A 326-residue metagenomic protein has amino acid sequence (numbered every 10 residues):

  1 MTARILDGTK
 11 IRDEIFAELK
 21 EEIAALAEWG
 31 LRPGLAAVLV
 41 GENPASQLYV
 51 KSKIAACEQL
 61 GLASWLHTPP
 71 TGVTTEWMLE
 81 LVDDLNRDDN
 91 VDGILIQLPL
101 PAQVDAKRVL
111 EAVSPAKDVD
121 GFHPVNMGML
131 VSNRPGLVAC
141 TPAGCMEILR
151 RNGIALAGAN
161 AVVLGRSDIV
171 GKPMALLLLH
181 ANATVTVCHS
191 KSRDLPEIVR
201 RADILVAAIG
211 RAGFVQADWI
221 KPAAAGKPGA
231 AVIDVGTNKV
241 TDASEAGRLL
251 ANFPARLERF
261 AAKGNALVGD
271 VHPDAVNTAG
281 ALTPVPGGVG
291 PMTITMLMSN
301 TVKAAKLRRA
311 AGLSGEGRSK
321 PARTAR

Functional and structural regions predicted by a protein language model:
M1-I11, V104-R108: Helix-enriched interaction subdomains in cytosolic or periplasmic regions, typified by TIR/SEFIR signaling/NADase cores
T2, T9, I15-E21, A25 (+4 more regions): Adenosine-phosphate binding glycine-rich loop
E28-R32, A155-L156: Short, flexible coil/linker segments at domain boundaries that flank nucleotide/cofactor-interacting
L35, C57-G72, V185-V187: Short beta-strand elements in bilobed, periplasmic/extracellular small-molecule ligand-binding domains
V40-A55, P135-F253, K263-P273: Glycine-rich phosphate/diphosphate-binding loop of Rossmann-like nucleotide-binding domains
W77-D89: Short, well-structured alpha-helical segments in soluble
L95-A157, I198: Anion-binding alpha/beta catalytic cores of soluble intermediary-metabolism enzymes, centered on
I96-Q103, R211-G213, T237-V240, G288-V289: Short glycine-rich anion-binding loops that position phosphate/pyrophosphate groups of nucleotides and phosphorylated
